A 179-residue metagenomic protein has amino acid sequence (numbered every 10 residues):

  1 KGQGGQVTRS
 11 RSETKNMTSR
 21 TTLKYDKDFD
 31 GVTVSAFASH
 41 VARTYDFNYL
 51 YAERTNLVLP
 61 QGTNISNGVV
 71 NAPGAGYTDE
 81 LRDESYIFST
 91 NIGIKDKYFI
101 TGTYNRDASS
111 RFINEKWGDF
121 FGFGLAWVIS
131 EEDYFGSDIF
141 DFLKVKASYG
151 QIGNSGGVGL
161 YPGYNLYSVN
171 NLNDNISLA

Functional and structural regions predicted by a protein language model:
K1-A179: Extracellular/periplasmic, surface-exposed regions of secreted and cell-surface proteins
